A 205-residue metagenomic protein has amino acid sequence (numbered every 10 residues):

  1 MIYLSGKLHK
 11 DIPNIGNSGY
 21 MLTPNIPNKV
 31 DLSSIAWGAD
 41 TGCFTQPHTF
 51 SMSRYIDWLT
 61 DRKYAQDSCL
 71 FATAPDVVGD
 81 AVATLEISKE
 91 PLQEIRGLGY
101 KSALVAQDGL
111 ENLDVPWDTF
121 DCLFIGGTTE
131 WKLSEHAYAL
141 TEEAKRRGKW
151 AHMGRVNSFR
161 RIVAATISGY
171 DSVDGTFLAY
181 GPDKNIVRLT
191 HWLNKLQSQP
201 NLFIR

Functional and structural regions predicted by a protein language model:
M1-I2, S34, I95-A103, E143-G154: Short beta-strand/loop segments at the ligand-binding rim of alpha/beta enzyme cores
M1-K89, I186, N194-K195, P200-I204: Non-catalytic, usually N-terminal nucleic-acid engagement modules in DNA/RNA processing proteins
S5-H9, G42-F44, P75-G79, Q107-G109 (+3 more regions): Active-site beta-loop-alpha junctions enriched in small/polar residues
T23-S34, T49, G79-Q93, L110-N112 (+3 more regions): Active-site-adjacent beta->alpha loops and helix N-cap segments on the catalytic face of soluble alpha/beta enzymes
D40, L104, A165: Conserved, mostly hydrophobic/aromatic
F44, G127, T166-L196: Glycine-rich phosphate-binding active-site loops on the catalytic face of alpha/beta enzymes
F50-D57, N112-V115, A151, N157-G175: Catalytic cores of alpha/beta
Y64-D67, E90, G97-L98, G109-L123: Alpha/beta enzyme core
